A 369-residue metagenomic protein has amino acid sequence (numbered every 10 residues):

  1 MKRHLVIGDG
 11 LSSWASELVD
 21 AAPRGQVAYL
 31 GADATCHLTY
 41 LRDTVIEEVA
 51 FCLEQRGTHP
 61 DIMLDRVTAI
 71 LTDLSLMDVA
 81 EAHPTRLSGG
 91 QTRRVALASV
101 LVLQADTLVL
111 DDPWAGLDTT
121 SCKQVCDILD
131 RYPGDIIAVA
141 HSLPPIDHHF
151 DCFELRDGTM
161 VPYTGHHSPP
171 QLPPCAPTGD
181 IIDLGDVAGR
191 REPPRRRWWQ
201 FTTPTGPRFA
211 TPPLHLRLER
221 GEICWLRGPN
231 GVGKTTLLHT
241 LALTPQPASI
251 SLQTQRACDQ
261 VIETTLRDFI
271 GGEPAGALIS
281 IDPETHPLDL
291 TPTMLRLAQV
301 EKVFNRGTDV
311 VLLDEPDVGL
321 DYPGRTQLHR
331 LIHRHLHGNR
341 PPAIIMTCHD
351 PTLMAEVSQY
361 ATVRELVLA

Functional and structural regions predicted by a protein language model:
K2-E54, I223, G228-P229, T235-P274 (+2 more regions): ABC ATPase nucleotide-binding domain signature region
P60, I70-T85, A277-P292: Conserved ABC nucleotide-binding domain
H83, D112-P113, D118, H286 (+2 more regions): Walker B catalytic motif
L97, V300: Hydrophobic anchor residue at the start of the ABC signature
L101, V303-F304: ABC ATPase C-loop
C122-P133, R325-R340: Helical segment within the ABC ATPase nucleotide-binding domain
G134-P144, R340-H349: Conserved H-loop
S142-H148, D350-V357: Conserved H-loop
